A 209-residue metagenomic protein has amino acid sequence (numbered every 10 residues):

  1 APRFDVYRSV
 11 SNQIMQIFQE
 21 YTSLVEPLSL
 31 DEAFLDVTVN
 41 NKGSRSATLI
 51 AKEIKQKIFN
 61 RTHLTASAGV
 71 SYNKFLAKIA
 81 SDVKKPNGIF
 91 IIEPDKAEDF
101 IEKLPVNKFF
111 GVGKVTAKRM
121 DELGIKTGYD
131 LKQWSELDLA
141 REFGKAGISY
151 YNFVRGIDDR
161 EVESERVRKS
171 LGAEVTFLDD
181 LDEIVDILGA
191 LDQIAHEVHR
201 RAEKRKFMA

Functional and structural regions predicted by a protein language model:
A1-E142, A146-I148, V162, R200: Gly/Gly-Pro- and Ser/Thr-rich, intrinsically disordered tail segments characteristic of DNA damage-repair and tolerance
T116, D121-A209: DNA-contacting surface of Y-family translesion DNA polymerases
